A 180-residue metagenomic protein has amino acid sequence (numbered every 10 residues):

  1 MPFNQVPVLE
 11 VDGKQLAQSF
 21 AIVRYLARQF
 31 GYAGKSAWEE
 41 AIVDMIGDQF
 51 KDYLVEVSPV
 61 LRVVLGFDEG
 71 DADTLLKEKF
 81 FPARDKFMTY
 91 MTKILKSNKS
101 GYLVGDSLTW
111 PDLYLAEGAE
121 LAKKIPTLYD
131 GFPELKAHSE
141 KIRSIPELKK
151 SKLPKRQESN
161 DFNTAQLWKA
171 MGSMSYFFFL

Functional and structural regions predicted by a protein language model:
M1-E78, P82-K86, K169, Y176-L180: GST-like domain detector, emphasizing the conserved glutathione-binding G-site in the N-terminal thioredoxin-like
L9, I22, V43, M91 (+2 more regions): Residue-level signal for nonpolar/aromatic packing positions in well-ordered secondary structure
F20, V57-S58, P126-Y129, K152-K155: Short, flexible helix/strand-to-coil boundary loops that buttress conserved ligand/catalytic motifs in alpha/beta
L26-A33, N98, E120-P126: Alpha-helix C-capping/helix-to-loop hinge sites
V43, Y102-G131, K136, K141-I142 (+1 more regions): GST superfamily/GST-like fold recognition
T92-V104: Hydrophobic alpha-helical bundle segments that form small-molecule/ligand-binding pockets
P146-L180: C-terminal helix/juxtamembrane-tail motif
